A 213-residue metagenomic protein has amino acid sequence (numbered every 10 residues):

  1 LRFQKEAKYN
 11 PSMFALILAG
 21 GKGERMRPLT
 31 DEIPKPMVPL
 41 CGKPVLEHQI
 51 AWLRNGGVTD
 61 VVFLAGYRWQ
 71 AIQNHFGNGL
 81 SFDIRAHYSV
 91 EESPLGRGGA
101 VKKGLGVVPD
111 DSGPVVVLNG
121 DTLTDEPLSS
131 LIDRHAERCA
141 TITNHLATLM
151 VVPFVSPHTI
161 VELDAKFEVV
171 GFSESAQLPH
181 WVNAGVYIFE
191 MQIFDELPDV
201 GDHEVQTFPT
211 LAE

Functional and structural regions predicted by a protein language model:
F3-I17, P39-N119, L128-S130: Conserved N-terminal catalytic core of the sugar/cofactor nucleotidyltransferase
F14-L29: A phosphate-binding catalytic loop at a beta-strand-loop-alpha-helix junction that coordinates phosphoryl groups
K22, G120-T122: Active-site metal-binding loops of divalent metal-dependent hydrolases
D31-K35: Short alpha-helical oligomerization interface
M37, V161-L163, F208: A structural signal for short hydrophobic beta-strand segments in well-ordered beta-sheet cores
Y67, T148-E162: Short beta-strand-to-loop element that shapes/binds the nucleotide-sugar donor at the catalytic cleft/hinge
G113-V116, L123, S129-A140, F154-V155 (+1 more regions): Catalytic-core segments of class I nucleotidyltransferases/pyrophosphorylases that form NMP-activated intermediates
